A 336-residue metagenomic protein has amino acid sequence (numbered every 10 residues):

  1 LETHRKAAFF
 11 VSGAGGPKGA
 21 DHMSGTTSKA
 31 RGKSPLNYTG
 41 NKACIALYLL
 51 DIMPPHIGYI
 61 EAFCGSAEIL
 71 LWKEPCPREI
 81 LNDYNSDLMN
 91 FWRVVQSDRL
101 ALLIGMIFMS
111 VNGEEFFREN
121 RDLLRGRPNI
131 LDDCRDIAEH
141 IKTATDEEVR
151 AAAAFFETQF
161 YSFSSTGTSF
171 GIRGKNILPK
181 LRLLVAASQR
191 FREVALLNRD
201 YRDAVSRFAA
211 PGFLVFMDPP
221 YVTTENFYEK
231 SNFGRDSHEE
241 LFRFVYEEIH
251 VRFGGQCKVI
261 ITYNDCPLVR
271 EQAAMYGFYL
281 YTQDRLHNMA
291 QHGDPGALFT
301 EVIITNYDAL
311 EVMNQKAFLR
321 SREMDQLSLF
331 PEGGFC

Functional and structural regions predicted by a protein language model:
L1-S12, G19: Positively charged N-terminal leader segments that act as targeting/secretion signals
S12-I45, I52, Q96-Y228, E247-E248: SAM-dependent nucleic-acid methyltransferase catalytic core
G32-C76: An N-terminal domain-cap segment
P55-G58, C76-R78, F191-A195, E248-V259: Short active-site oxyanion
I57-D122: SAM cofactor-binding core of SAM-dependent methyltransferases, primarily the Rossmann-like beta-alpha-beta module
C64-E68, R182-L183, N264-P267, D308: Short, polar loop motifs at secondary-structure junctions
Y84-D87, V222, Q283-A290: Short, acidic/turn-prone active-site loops that include or flank metal/cofactor- and phosphate-binding residues
R235-C336: Long, positively charged, glycine-interspersed low-complexity recognition regions
